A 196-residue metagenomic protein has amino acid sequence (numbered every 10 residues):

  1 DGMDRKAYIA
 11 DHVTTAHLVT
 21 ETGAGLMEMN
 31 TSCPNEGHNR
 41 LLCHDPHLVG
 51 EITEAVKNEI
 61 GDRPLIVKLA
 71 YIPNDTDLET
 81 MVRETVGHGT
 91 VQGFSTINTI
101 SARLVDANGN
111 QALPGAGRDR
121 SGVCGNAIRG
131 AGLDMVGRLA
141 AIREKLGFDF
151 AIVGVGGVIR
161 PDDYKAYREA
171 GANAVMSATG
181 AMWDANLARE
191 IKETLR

Functional and structural regions predicted by a protein language model:
D1-G89: Active-site entrance/lid segments in N-terminal catalytic domains of soluble metabolic enzymes
E21, N58-G61, G137, A141-E144 (+1 more regions): Generic secondary-structure signature for well-ordered alpha-helical cores
T31-C33, T90-A102, G157-I191: Glycine-rich phosphate-binding active-site loops on the catalytic face of alpha/beta enzymes
P34-H47, M81-V82, V86-F148, R189: Glycine/Thr-rich beta-alpha phosphate-binding loop at enzyme active sites
L41, D45, L69-A70, C124-I128 (+2 more regions): Glycine- and other small-residue-rich loops at beta-strand/loop junctions that grip anionic moieties
E59-A70, I142-V155: Short beta-strand/loop segments at the ligand-binding rim of alpha/beta enzyme cores
P73-H88, A141-K145, V158-V175: Catalytic cores of alpha/beta
